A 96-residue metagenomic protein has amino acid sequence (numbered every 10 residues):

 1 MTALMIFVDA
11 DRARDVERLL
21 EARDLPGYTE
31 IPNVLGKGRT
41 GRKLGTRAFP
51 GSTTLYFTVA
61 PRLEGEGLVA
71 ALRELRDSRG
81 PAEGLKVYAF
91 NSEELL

Functional and structural regions predicted by a protein language model:
M1-L96: Positively charged, small/polar-rich N-terminal and surface patches that mediate targeting and assembly and bind
